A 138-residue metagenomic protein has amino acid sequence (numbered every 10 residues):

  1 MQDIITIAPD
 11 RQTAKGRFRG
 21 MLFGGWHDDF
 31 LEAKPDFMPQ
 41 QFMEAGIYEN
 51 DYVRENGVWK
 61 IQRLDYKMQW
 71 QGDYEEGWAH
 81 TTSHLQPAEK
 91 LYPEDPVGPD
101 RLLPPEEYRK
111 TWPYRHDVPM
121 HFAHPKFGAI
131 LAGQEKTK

Functional and structural regions predicted by a protein language model:
M1-I5, I47-V53, K67: Hydrophobic/aromatic beta-strand elements that line small-molecule binding cavities or substrate pockets in beta-rich
I5-K15, V53-Q62: A short, structured loop/turn motif at beta-sheet edges
Q12-D29: A short hydrophobic beta-strand element
G20-G24, Y52-R54, M68: Beta-strand elements of well-folded, non-transmembrane domains
D29-L31, E76-G77: Outer-membrane beta-barrel translocator domains and adjoining extracellular loop/strand segments of Gram-negative
L31-P39: Short helix/strand-bridging catalytic loops that position acidic/His residues to coordinate divalent metals and engage
D36-F37, E55-K138: Terminal "cap-and-tail" regions of soluble proteins that handle hydrophobic small molecules
Q41-M43: Transmembrane beta-barrel outer-membrane domains
